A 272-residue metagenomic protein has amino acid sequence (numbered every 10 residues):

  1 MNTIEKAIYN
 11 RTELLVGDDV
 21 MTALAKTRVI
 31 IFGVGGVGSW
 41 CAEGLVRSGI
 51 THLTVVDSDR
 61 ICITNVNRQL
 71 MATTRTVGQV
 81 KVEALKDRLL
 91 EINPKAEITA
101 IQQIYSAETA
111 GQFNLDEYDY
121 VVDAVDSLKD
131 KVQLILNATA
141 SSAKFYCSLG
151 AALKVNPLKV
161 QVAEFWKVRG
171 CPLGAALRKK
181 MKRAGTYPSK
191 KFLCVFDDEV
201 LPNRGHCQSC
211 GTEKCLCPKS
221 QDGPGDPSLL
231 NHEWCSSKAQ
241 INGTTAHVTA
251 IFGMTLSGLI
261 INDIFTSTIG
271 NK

Functional and structural regions predicted by a protein language model:
M1-I30: N-terminal charged helix/coil linker that caps or initiates catalytic domains
N2, D116-Y120, V125-D130, F145 (+3 more regions): Glycine-rich phosphate/adenylate-binding loop
I31-G33, V56: Conserved N-terminal Rossmann-fold NAD(P)-binding element of oxidoreductases
V37: Hydrophobic/small residue at the entry helix of a nucleotide-binding pocket
I50, V55-N93: Glycine-rich phosphate-binding loop and adjoining beta1-alpha1-beta2 segment of Rossmann-like nucleotide-binding folds
I101-A110: Conserved SAM/SAH-binding loop
S141-A143: A short helix->loop->beta-strand "cap" motif at the edges of active sites that frequently abuts
